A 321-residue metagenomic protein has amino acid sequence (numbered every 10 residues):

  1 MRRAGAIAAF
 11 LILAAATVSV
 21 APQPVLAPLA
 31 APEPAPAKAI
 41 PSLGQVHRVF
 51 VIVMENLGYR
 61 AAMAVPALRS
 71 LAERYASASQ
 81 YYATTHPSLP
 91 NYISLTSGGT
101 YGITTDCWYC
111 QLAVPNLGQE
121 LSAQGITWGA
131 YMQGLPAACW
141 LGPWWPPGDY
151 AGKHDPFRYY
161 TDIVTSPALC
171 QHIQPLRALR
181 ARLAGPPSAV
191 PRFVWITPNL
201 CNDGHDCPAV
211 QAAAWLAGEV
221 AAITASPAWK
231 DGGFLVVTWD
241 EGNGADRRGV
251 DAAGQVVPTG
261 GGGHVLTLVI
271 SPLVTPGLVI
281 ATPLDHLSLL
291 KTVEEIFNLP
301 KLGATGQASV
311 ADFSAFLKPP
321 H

Functional and structural regions predicted by a protein language model:
M1-R3, L121-S122: N-terminal start-of-domain structural block
R2-V25: Secretory targeting and sorting signals
V25-H321: N-terminal pro-sequences and low-complexity stem/linker regions of secreted or lumenal proteins
